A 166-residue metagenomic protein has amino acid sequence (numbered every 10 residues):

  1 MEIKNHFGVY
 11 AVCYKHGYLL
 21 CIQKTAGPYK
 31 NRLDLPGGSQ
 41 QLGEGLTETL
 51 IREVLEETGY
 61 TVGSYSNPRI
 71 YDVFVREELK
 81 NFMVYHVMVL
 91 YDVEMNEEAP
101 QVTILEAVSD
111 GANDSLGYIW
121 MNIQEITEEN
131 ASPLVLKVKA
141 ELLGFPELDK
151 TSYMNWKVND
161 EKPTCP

Functional and structural regions predicted by a protein language model:
M1-L19, Y65, M88-D92: Conserved N-terminal beta-strand and adjoining loop/helix that marks the start of the Nudix/MutT-like hydrolase domain
N5-F7, Y29-N31, Y85: Exposed loop/turn and edge beta-strand positions of beta-sandwich/beta-sheet ligand-binding modules
Y18-E56: Conserved Nudix-box catalytic region and its N-terminal flanking loop in Nudix hydrolases and closely related
K30, V62-Y65: Short secondary-structure junction motifs
Q40-G63, V73-A131: Unchanged
V108-P166: Nudix hydrolase/Nudix homology domain
